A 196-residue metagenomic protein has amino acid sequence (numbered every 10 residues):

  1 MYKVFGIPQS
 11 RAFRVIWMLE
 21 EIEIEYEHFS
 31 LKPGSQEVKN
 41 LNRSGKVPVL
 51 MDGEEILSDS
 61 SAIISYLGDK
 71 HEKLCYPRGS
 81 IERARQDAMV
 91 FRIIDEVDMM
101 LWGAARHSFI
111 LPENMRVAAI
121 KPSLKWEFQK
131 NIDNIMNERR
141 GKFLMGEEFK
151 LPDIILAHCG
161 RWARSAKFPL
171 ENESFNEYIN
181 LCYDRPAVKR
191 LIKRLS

Functional and structural regions predicted by a protein language model:
M1-A119: GST-like domain detector, emphasizing the conserved glutathione-binding G-site in the N-terminal thioredoxin-like
S44, K70, E138-G141, R185: Structured helix-beta-strand junction loops
G68, C159-G160, I192: Active-site-flanking alpha-helical
G68, E72, I94, R164 (+3 more regions): Hydrophobic/aromatic-lined pockets within catalytic cores
E96-L181: GST-like fold's C-terminal all-alpha helical module
S174, Y178-S196: Long hydrophobic alpha-helical segments typical of transmembrane helices together with their membrane-interfacial
